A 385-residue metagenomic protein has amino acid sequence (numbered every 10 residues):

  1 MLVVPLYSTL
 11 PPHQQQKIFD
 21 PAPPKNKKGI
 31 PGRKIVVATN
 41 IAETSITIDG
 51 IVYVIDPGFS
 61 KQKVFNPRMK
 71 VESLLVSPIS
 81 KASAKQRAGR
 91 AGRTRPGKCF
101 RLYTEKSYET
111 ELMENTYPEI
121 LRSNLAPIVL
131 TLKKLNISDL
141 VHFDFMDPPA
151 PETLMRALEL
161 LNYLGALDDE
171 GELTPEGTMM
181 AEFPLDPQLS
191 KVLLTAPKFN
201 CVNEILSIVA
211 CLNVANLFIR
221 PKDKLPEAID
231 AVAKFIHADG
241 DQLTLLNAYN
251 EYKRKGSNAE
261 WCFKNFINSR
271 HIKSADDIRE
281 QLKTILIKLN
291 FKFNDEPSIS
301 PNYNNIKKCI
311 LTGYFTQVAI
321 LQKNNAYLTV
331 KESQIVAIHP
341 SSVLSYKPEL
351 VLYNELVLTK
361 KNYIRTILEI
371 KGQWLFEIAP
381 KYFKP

Functional and structural regions predicted by a protein language model:
L2-V36: Conserved motor-coupling elements within RecA-like helicase/translocase cores
V4, K34-V36, V52-Y53, K98-F100 (+2 more regions): Structural motif
K17-P21, T47-V54, S83-R90, I128 (+1 more regions): Alpha-helical scaffold elements adjacent to nucleotide-binding pockets in ATP/GTP-utilizing enzyme cores
F19-P21, N26-K28, V37, E43-I46 (+8 more regions): Replace "in large, NTP-powered and nucleic-acid-processing enzymes" with "in large, NTP-powered factors and other
F19-P23, V52-I55, R68-E72, N115-Y117 (+1 more regions): Short secondary-structure boundary/capping segments
P31, V36-V54, Q62-K63, Q86-R95 (+1 more regions): SF2 helicase motor core recognition
Y53, F59-S60, V64-E111: Conserved segment of the helicase C-terminal RecA-like domain
I55, S60-K63, Y103-P385: Second RecA-like catalytic domain
